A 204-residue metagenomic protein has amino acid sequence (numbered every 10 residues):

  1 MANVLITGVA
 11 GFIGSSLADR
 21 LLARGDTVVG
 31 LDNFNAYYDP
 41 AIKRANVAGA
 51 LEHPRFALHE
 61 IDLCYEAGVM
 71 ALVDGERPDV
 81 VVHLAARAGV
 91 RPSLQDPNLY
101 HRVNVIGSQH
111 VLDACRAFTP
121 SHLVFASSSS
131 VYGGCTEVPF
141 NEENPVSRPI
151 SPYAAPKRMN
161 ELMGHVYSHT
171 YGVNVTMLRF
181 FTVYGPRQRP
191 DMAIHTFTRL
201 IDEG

Functional and structural regions predicted by a protein language model:
M1-V183: N-terminal Rossmann-like NAD(P)+-binding domain of SDR-like oxidoreductases, especially those catalyzing
A2, F197-T198: Residue-level detector of beta-strand structural context in well-folded domains
L84, L200-I201: Conserved catalytic core of Hanks-type protein kinase domains
R116, I201-D202: Conserved helix in the HATPase_c/GHKL ATP-binding module
R158, V173, V183-T196, E203: Glycine/proline-rich active-site loop of Rossmann-fold NAD(P)-dependent oxidoreductases
